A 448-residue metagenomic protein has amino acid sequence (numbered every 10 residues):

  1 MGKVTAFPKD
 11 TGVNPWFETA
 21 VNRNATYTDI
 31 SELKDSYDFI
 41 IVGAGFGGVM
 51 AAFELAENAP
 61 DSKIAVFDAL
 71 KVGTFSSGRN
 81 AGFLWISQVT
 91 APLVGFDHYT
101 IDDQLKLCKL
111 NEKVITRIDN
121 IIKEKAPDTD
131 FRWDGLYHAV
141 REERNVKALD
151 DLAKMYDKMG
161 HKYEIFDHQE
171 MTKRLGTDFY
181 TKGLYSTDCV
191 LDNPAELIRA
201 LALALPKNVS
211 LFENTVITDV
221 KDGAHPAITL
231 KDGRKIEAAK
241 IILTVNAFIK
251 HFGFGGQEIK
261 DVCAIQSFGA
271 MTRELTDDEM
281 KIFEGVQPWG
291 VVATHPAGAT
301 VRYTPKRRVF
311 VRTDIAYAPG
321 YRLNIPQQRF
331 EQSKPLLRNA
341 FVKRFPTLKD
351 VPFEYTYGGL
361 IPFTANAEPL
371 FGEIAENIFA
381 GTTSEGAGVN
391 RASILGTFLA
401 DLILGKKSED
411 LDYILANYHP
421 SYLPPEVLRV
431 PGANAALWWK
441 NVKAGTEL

Functional and structural regions predicted by a protein language model:
M1-F39, E57-N58, S62: Extreme N-terminal leader/targeting segments of oxidoreductases
G43-G48, A69: Glycine-rich Rossmann-fold phosphate-binding loop(s) that bind the pyrophosphate of adenine dinucleotide cofactors
A56-R79: Glycine-rich FAD pyrophosphate-binding loop
S87-H168: Dinucleotide-binding Rossmann-like beta1-alpha1 core, especially the glycine-rich loop that anchors the ADP
K106-E112, A139-A148, L184-L203, F212 (+1 more regions): Short beta-strand to alpha-helix junction loop
E124-F131, I217, H225, R234-I236 (+2 more regions): Active-site substrate-recognition segment that forms the wall of the catalytic cavity or substrate channel
K154-D157, F179-K240: Helical element adjacent to the flavin cofactor pocket in flavoenzyme catalytic cores
Y317-W439: C-terminal catalytic lobe of FAD-dependent flavoproteins
